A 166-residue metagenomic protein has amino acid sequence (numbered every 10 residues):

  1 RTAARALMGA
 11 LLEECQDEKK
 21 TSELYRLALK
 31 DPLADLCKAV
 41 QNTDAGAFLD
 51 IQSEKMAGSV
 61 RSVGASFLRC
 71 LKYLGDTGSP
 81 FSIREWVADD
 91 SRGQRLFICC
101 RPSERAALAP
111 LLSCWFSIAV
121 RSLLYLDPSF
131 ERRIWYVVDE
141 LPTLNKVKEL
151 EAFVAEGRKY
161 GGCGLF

Functional and structural regions predicted by a protein language model:
R1-G162: P-loop NTPase motor domains
